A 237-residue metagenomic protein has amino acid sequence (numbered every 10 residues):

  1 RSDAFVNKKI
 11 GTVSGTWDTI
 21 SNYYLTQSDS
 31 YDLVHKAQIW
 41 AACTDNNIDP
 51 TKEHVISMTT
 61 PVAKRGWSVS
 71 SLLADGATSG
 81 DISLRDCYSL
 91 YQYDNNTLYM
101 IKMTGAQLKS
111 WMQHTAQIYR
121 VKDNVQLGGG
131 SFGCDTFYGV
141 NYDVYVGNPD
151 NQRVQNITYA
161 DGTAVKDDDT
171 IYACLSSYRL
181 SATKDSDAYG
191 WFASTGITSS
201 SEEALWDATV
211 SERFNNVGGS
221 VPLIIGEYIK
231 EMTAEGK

Functional and structural regions predicted by a protein language model:
R1-K237: Catalytic centers of hydrolytic enzymes
